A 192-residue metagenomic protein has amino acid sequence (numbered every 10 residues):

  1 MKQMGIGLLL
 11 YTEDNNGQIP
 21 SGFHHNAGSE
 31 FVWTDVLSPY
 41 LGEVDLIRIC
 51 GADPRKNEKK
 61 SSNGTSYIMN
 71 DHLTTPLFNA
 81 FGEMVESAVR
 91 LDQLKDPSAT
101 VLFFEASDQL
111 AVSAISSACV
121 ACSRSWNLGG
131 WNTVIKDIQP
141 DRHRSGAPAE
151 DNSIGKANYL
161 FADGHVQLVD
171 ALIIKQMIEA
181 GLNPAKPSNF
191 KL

Functional and structural regions predicted by a protein language model:
M1-L192: Short, well-structured segments within or immediately adjacent to enzyme catalytic domains that line ligand-binding
